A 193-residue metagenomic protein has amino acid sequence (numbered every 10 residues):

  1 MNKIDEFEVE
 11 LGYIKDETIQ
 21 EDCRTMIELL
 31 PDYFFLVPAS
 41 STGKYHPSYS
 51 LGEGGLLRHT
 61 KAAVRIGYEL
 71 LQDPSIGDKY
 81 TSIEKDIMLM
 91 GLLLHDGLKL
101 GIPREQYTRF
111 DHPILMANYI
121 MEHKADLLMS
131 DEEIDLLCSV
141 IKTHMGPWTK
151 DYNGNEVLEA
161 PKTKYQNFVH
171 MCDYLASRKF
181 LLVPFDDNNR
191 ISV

Functional and structural regions predicted by a protein language model:
M1-R104: Acidic/His-rich, divalent-metal-binding segments that scaffold phosphate/diphosphate chemistry
L56, R109, P161: Aromatic-acidic/polar surface patches that form glycan- and anion
H59, H95, H112-P113, H144-M145: Histidine-centered active-site/metal-ligand motif
A63-G67, R109-D126: An active-site-proximal "capping" alpha-helix that borders the catalytic cofactor pocket
G67, L71-P74, G101, I120 (+3 more regions): Short, well-ordered alpha-helical segments in soluble proteins
K79, M88, L128-I191: Histidine/acidic-rich helix-loop-helix segments that form or flank divalent-metal centers in metalloenzyme catalytic
P103-Y107, E156: Short, low-complexity, polybasic intrinsically disordered segments
